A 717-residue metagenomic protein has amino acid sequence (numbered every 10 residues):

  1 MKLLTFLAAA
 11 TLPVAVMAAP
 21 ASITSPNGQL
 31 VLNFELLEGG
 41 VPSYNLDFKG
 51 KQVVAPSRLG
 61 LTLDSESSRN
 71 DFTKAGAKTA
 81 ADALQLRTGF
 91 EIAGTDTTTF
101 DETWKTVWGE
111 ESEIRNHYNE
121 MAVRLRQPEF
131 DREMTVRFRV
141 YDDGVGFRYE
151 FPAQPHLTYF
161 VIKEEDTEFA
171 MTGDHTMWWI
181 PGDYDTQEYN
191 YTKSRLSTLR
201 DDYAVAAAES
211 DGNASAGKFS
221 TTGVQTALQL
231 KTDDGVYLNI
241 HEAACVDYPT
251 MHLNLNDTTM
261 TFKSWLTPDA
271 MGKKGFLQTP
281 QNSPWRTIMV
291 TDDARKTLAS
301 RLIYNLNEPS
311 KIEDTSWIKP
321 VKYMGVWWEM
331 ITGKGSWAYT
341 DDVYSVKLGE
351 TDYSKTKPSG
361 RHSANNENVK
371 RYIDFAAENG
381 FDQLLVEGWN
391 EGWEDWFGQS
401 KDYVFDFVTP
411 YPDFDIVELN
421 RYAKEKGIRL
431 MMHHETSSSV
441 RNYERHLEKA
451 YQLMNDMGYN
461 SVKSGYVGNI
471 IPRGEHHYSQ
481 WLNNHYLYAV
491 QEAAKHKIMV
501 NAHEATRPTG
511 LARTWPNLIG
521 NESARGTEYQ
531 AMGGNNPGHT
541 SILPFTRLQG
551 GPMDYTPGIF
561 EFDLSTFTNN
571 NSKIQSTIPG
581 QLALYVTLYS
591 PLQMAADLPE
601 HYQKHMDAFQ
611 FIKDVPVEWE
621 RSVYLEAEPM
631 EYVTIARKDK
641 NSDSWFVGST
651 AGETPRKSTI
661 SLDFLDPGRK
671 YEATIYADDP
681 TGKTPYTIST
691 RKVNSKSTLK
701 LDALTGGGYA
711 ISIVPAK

Functional and structural regions predicted by a protein language model:
P13-A15: N-terminal signal peptide c-region/cleavage motif recognized by signal peptidases
P20-E313: N-terminal accessory beta-strand-rich subdomains and adjacent acidic, glycine-rich linkers that precede catalytic cores
Q278-R371, N379, Q383: An acidic-aromatic substrate-binding cleft motif
N368-W389, D456-N460: Catalytic domains of carbohydrate-active enzymes, especially glycoside hydrolases
E387-T577: Aromatic- and carboxylate-enriched substrate-binding clefts and catalytic-loop regions of carbohydrate-active enzymes
P579-L625: Catalytic cores of secreted or luminal carbohydrate-active enzymes
P629-P667, Y709-A710: Carbohydrate-binding surface patches
K692-K717: C-terminal beta-strand-rich structural cap/linker in extracellular carbohydrate-active enzymes
